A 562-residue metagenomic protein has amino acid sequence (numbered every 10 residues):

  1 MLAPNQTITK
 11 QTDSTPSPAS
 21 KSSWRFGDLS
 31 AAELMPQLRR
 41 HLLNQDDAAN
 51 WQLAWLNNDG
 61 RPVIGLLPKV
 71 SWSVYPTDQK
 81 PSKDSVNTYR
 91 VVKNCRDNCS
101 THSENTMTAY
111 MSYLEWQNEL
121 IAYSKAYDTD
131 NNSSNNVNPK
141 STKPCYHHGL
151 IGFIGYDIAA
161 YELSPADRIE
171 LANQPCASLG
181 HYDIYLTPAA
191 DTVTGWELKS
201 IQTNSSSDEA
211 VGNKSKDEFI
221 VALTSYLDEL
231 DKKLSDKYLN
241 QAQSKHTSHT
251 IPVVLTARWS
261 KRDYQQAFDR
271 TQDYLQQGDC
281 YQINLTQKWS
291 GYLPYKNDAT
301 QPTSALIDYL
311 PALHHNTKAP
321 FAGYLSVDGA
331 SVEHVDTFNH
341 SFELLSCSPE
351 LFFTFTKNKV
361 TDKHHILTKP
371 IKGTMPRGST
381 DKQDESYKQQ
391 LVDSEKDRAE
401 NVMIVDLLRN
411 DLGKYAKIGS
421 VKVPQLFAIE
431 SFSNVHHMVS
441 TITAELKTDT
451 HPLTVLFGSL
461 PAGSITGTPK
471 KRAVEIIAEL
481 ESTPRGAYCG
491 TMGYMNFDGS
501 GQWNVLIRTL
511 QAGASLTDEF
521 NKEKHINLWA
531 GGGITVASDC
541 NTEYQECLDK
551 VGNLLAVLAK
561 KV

Functional and structural regions predicted by a protein language model:
L2-V562: Extended alpha-helical targeting/anchoring segments, especially N-terminal organellar/secretory targeting helices
